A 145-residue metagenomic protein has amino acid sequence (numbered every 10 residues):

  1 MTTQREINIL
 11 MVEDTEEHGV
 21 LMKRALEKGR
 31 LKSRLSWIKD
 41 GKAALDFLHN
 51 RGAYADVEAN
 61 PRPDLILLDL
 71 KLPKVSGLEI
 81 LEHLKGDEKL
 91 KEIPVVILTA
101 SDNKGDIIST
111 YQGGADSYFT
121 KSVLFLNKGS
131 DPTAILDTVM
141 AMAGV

Functional and structural regions predicted by a protein language model:
M1-L10, T15-S36, K42-L45, H49 (+2 more regions): Non-catalytic signal-transmission and effector/linker regions of two-component phosphorelay proteins
W37, L72-V75: Residue-level signal for the "D+5" position in two-component response regulator receiver
V57-P61, K85-E92, G113: Conserved phosphotransfer cores of two-component systems
D69, T99: Active-site residues of response regulator receiver
P73, E82, K91, N103: The feature encodes the CheY-like receiver
D116: Short, glycine/charged-rich "phosphate-handling" switch motifs in NTP-dependent and phosphotransfer domains
